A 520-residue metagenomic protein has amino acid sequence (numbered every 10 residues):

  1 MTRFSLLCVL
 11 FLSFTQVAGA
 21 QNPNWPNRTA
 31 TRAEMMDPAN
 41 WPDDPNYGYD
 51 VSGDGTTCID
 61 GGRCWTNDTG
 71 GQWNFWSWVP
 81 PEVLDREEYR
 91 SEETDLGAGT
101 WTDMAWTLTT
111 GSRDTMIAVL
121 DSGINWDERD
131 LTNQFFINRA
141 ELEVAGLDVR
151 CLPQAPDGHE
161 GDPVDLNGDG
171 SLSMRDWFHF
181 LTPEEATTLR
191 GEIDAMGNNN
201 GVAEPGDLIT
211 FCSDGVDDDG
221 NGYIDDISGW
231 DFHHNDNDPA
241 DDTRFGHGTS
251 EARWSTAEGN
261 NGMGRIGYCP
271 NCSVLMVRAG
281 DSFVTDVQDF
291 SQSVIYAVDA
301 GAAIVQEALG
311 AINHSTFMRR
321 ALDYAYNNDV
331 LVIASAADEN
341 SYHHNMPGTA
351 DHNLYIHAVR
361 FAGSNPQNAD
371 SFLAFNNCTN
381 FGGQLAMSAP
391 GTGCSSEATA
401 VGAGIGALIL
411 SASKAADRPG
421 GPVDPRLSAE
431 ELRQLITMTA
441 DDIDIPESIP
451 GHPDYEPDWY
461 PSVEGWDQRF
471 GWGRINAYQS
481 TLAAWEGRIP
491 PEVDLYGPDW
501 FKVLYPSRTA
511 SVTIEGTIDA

Functional and structural regions predicted by a protein language model:
S5-S13: Bacterial N-terminal signal peptides
F14-A20: Sec/Tat signal peptide C-region and signal peptidase I cleavage site
Q21-D95, W101-T107: Primarily auto-inhibitory N-terminal propeptides
N22-W25, C58, G62-W65, D103-V287 (+6 more regions): Subtilisin-like serine protease catalytic core
T110, I124, T256-N260, P270 (+8 more regions): Sec-exported extracytoplasmic/periplasmic mature domains
A118, R129, E251, V298-G393 (+2 more regions): Catalytic-core segments of hydrolase enzymes
L275-G280, A303-I304, V330-L331, M387-F470: Hydrolase catalytic cores
A477-D519: Short, compositionally biased P/S/T/A/G/V-rich stretches that sit at domain boundaries
